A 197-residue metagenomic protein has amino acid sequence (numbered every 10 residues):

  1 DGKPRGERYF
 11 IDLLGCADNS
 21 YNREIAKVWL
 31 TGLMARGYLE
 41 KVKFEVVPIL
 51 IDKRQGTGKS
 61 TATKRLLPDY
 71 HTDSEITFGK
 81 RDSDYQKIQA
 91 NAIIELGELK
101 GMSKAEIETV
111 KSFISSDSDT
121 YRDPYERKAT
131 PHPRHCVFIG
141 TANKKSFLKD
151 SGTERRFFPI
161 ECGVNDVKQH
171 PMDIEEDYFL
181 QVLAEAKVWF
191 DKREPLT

Functional and structural regions predicted by a protein language model:
D1-A90: P-loop NTPase catalytic core of nucleic-acid-dependent motor ATPases
K43-V46, H71, E75, G79-E106 (+2 more regions): Feature primarily recognizes SF3-like P-loop helicase cores of small DNA viruses
T63, V110-K111: Short amphipathic alpha-helical segments and helix-helix/interface helices
